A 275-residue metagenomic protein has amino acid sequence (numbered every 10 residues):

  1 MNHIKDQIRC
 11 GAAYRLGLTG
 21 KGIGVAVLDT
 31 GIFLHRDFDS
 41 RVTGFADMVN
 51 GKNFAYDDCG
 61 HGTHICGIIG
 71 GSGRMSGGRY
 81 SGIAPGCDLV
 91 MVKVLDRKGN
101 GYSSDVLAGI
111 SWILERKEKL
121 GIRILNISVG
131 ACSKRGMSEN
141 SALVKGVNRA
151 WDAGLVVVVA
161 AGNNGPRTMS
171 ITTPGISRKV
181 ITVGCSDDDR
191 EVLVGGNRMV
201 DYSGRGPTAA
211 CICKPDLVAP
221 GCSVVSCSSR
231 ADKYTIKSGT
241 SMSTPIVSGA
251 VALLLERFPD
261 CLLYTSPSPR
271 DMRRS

Functional and structural regions predicted by a protein language model:
M1-G24, D37, G136, L193 (+1 more regions): Protease zymogen maturation seam
Y14-A26, I32-G44, K52-S104, L120-R123 (+3 more regions): Subtilisin-like serine protease catalytic core
D29, G175-E256: Extracellular S/T/G-rich loop segment that most often corresponds to the catalytic His/Ser-adjacent loop
G31-F33, G130-C132, G162-P166, D188 (+1 more regions): Catalytic metal-binding/acid-base residues of hydrolase active sites
H64-I68, A108, P245-L253: Short amphipathic alpha-helical face segments that pack within enzyme cores and frequently flank/anchor catalytic
V90, V156-V158, T182-V183, V225: Structural detector of well-ordered beta-strand residues that form the stable sheet scaffold of enzyme domains
V94-K179, A209-I212, R230-S238, M242-S243: Substrate-binding/access-modulating region of protease and related hydrolase catalytic domains
Y264-S275: Single conserved hydrophobic/aromatic residue that forms the stacking wall/gate of nucleotide- or nucleobase-binding
